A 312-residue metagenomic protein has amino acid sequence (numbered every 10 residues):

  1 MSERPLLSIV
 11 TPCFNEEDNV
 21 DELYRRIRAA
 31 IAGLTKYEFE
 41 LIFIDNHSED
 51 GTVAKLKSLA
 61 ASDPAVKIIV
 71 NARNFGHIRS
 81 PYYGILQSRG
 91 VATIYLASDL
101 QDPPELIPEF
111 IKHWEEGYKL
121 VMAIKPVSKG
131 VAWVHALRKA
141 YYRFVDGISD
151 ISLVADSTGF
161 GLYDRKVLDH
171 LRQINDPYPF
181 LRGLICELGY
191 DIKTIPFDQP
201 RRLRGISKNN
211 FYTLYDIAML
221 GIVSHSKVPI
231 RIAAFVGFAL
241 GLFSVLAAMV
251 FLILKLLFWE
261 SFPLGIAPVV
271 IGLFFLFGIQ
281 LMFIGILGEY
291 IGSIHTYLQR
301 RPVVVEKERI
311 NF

Functional and structural regions predicted by a protein language model:
M1-V131: Structured catalytic core of nucleotide-sugar glycosyltransferases
S2-R4, F180-F312: Hydrophobic helical membrane-anchoring modules
P12, N71-R73, G161, A234 (+2 more regions): Short conserved micro-motifs on helix faces and helix-strand junctions that flank and scaffold key functional residues
F14-D18, Q101, E105, R172 (+3 more regions): Residues in soluble alpha-helical coiled-coils and helical-bundle/repeat scaffolds
A29, G33, S58, S62 (+7 more regions): Conserved amphipathic alpha-helical interaction elements at protein-protein interfaces in regulatory, energy-coupling
N71-R73, H77-Q87, P104-L184, P200-M219: Acceptor/aglycone-binding surface of glycosyltransferases and processive sugar-polymer synthases
